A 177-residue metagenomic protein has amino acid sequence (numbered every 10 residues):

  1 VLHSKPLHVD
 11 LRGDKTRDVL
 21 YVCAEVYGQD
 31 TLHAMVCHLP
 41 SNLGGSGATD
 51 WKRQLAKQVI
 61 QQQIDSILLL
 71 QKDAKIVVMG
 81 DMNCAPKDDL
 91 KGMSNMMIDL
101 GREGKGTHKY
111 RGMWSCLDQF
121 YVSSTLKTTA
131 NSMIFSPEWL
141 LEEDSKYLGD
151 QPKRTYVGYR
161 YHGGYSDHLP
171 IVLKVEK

Functional and structural regions predicted by a protein language model:
V1-L39: Structured beta-strand-rich core segments of catalytic domains in phosphoester-bond hydrolases
L11-D14, V26, G45-A56, K109-M113 (+1 more regions): Extracytoplasmic/periplasmic, Sec-exported soluble proteins
D14, S66-A74, C84-K177: Metal-dependent phosphoester-hydrolase catalytic domains
C23-G104: Extracytoplasmic, non-cytosolic globular domains
